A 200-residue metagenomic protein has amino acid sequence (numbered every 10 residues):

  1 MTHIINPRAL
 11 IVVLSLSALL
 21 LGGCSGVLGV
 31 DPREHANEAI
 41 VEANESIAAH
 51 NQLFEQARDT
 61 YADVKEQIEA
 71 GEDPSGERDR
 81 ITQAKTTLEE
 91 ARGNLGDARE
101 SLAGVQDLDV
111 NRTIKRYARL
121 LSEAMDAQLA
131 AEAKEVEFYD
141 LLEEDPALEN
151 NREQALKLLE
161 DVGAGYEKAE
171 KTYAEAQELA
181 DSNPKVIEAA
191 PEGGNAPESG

Functional and structural regions predicted by a protein language model:
T2-I11: Bacterial N-terminal signal peptides that target proteins for export
I5-N6, D31-R33: Short, low-complexity patches enriched in S/T/P/G
L20-G23: C-terminal motif of bacterial Sec signal peptides marking the signal peptidase cleavage site
S25-L28: Bacterial signal peptide processing site
P32-E89, A124-G200: C-terminal amphipathic alpha-helix
E89-Y117: Structured, soluble extracytoplasmic/luminal domains of envelope-associated proteins
R116-M125: TPR/TPR-like alpha-solenoid helical repeat scaffolds
